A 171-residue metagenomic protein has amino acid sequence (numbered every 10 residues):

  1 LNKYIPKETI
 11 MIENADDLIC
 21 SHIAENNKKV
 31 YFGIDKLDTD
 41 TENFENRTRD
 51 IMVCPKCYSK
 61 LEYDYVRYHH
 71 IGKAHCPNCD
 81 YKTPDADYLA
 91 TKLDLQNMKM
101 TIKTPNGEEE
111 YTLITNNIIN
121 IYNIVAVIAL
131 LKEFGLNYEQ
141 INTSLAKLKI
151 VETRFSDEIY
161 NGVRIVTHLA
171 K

Functional and structural regions predicted by a protein language model:
P6-T9, N27-K28: A short helix->loop->beta-strand "cap" motif at the edges of active sites that frequently abuts
I10-N14: ADP-ribose/adenylate-binding Rossmann-like module
A15-C20: Short, polar loop motifs at secondary-structure junctions
S21-E109: Extended acidic/charged loop-beta regions that coordinate divalent cations and stabilize anionic phosphate/carboxylate
N46-R49, T115-A126, V151-F155: Short glycine/threonine-rich catalytic loop with a Thr-x-Gly-x-Asp
H70-P84, T112-A146: A conserved, hydrophobic alpha-helical segment in the catalytic core of large ATP/adenylate-utilizing enzymes
Y81, L95, L130-A170: Gly/charged, well-structured mid-domain segments that form the phosphate/adenylate-handling core of ATP-dependent
T104-L113, E158-V163: Glycine/charged-rich beta-loop-alpha catalytic/anionic-binding loops adjacent to active sites
